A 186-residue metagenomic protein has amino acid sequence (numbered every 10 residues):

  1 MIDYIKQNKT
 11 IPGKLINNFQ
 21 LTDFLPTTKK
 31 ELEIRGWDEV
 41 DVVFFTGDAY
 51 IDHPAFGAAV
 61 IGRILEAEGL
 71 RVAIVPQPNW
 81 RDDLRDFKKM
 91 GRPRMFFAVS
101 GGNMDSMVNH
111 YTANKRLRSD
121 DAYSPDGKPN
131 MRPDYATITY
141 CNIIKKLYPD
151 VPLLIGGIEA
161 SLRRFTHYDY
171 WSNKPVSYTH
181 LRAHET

Functional and structural regions predicted by a protein language model:
M1-N17: Helix-enriched interaction subdomains in cytosolic or periplasmic regions, typified by TIR/SEFIR signaling/NADase cores
F19-R35: N-terminal-proximal low-complexity accessory segments that begin disordered and transition into the first
V40-F45, H53-M90: Nucleic acid-processing catalytic cores of prokaryotic defense/repair systems
T46-A49, P78, N103, G157-E159: Residue-level signal for short, function-critical loop segments
M107-P133, Y170-V176: A solvent-exposed, charged loop/short amphipathic helix patch at secondary-structure junctions
Y140-Y148: Surface-exposed amphipathic alpha-helices with a cationic face
Y148-I155: Short beta-strand/loop segments at the ligand-binding rim of alpha/beta enzyme cores
T179-T186: Conserved small/polar residues in nucleotide/adenosyl-binding loops
